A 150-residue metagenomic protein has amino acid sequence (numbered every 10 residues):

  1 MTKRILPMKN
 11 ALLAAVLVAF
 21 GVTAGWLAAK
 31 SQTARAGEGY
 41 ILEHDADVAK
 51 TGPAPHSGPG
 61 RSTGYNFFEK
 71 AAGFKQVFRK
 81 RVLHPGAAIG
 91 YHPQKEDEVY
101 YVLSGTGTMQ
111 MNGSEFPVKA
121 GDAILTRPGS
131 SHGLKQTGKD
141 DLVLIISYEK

Functional and structural regions predicted by a protein language model:
M1-M8: N-terminal secretory signal peptides that target proteins for export/translocation
M8-T23: Sec-dependent N-terminal signal peptides
A24-K75: A short, N-terminal "cap"/entry segment at the start of jelly-roll beta-barrel domains of the cupin/DSBH fold
V77-Q94, P128: Conserved short histidine dyad/triad with adjacent acidic residue
K95-E98, V102-G107, N112: Glycine- and acidic-residue-biased ligand/ion/polar-headgroup-sensing regions
S114-G129: Short acidic-glycine-tyrosine-enriched beta hairpin
P128-K150: Ligand-binding loop in jelly-roll beta-barrel domains
